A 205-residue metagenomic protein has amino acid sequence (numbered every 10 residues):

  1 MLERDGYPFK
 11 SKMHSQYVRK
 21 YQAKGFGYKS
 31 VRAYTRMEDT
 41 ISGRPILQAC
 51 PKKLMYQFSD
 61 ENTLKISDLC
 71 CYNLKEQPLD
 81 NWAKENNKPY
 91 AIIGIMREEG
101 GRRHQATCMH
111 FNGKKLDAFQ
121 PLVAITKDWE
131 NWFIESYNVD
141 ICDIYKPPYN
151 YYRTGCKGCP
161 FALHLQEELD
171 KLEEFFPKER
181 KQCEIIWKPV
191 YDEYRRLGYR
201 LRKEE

Functional and structural regions predicted by a protein language model:
M1-S136: ATP-dependent adenylation/nucleotidyltransferase module used to activate substrates
K115, K127-E205: ATP/NTP-dependent adenylation/nucleotidyl-transfer catalytic domains that generate, transfer, or process NMP-activated
